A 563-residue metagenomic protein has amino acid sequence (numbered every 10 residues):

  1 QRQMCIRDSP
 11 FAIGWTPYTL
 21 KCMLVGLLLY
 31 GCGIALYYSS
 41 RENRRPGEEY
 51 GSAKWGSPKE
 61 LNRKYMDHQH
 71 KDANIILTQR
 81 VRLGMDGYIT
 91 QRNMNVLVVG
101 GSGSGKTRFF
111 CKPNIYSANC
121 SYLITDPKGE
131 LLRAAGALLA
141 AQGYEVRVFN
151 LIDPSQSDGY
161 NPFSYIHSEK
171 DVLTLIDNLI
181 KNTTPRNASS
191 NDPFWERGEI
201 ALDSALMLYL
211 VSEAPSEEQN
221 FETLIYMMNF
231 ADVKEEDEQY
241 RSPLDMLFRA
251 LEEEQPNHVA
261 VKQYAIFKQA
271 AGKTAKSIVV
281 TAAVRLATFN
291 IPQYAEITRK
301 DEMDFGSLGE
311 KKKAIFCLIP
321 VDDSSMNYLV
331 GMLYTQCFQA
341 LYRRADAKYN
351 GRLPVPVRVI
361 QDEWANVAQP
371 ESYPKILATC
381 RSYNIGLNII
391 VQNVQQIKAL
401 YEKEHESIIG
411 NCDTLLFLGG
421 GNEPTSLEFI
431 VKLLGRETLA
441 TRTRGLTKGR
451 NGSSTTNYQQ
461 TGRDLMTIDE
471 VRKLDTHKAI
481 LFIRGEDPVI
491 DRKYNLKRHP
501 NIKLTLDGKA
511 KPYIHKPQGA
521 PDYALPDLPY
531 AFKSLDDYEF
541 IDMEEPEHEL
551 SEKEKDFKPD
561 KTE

Functional and structural regions predicted by a protein language model:
Q1, A73-T78, I176, I180: Glycine-centered structural positions embedded in regular secondary structure
R2-I6: Short, small-residue-biased leader/transition segments that mark boundaries at the very start of proteins
R7-M23: Membrane-interface segments at the starts/ends of alpha-helical transmembrane spans
T19-I34: Canonical hydrophobic alpha-helical transmembrane segment
G33-K54: Juxtamembrane/interface segments at transmembrane-helix termini
P58-G87: N-terminal pre-Walker A segment at the start of P-loop NTPase domains
R92-I385, L400-K403, G410, T461 (+2 more regions): P-loop NTPase motor domains
L377-I480: Conserved ATP-driven motor cores of ASCE-family P-loop NTPases powering translocation/secretion/packaging/pilus
